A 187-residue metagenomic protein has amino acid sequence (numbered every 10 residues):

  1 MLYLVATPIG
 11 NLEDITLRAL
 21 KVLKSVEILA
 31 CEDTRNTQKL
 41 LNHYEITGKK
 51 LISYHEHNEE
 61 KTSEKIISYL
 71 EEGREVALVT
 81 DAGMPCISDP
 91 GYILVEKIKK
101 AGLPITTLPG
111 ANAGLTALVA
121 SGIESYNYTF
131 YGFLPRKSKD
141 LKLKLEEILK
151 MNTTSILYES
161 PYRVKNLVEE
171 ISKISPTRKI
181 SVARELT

Functional and structural regions predicted by a protein language model:
M1-H55: Glycine-rich, flexible N-terminal cofactor/catalytic loop recognition
M1-L2, E72-A77, T154: Loop/turn-to-beta-strand initiation segments
I9-L12, D81-P85, P161-R163: Short glycine-rich anion-binding loops that position phosphate/pyrophosphate groups of nucleotides and phosphorylated
L23-L29, L103-I105, T153-S155: Short active-site oxyanion
I52-E60, F133-S138: Conserved helicase motor
Y69, K139-I156: A charged, well-structured terminal subsegment
E72-Y131: Short glycine-cluster motifs
T154, Y158-T187: A contiguous loop/helix-start segment that scaffolds small-molecule binding in enzyme catalytic cores
